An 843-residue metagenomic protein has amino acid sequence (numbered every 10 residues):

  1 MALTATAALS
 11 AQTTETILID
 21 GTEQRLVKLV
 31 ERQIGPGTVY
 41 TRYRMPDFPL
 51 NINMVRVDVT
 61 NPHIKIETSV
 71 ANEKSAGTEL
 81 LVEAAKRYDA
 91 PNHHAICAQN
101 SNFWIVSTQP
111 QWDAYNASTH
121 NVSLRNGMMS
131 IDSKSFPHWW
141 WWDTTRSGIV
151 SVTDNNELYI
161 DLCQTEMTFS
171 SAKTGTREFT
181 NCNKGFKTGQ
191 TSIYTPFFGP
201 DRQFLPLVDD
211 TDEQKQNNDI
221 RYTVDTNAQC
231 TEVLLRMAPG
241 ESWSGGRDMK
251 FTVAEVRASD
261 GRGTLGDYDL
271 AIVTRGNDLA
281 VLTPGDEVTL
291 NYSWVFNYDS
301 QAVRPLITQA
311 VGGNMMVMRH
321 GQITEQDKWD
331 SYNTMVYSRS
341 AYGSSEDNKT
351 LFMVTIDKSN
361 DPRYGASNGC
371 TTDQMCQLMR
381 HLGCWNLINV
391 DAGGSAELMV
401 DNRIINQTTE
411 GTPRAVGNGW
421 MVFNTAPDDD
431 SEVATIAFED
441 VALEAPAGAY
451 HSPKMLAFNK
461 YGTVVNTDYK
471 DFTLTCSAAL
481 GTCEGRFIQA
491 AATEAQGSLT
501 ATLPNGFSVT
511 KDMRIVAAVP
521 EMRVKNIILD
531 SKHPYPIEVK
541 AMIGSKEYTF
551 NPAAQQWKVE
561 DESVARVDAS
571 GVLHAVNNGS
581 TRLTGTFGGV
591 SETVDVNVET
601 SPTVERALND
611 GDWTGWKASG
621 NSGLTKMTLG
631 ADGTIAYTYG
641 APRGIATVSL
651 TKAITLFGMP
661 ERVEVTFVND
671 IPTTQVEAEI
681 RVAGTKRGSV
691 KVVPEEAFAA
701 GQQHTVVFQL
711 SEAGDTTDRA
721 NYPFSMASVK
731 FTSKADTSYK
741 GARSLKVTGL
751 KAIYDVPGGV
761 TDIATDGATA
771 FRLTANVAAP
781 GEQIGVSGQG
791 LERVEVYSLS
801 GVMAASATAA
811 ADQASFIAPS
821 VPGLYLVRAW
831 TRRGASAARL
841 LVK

Functional and structural regions predicted by a protein language model:
Q12-R275: Zymogen propeptides
D429-A607: Extracytoplasmic soluble-region selector
D430, D755-Q783: Residue-level detector of functionally pivotal "anchor" positions at catalytic/ligand-binding pockets or at interdomain
R486, V665, Q703-Y754: Extracellular beta-strand ligand-recognition surfaces/modules
T625-A646: Short carbohydrate-recognition loop motifs
Y639-D718, G741: Extracellular ligand-binding interfaces
A764-G767, P822-K843: C-terminal tail/sorting-segment detector
Y797-M803, Y825: Short, glycine-anchored, charge-dense loop/turn motifs used at functional sites
